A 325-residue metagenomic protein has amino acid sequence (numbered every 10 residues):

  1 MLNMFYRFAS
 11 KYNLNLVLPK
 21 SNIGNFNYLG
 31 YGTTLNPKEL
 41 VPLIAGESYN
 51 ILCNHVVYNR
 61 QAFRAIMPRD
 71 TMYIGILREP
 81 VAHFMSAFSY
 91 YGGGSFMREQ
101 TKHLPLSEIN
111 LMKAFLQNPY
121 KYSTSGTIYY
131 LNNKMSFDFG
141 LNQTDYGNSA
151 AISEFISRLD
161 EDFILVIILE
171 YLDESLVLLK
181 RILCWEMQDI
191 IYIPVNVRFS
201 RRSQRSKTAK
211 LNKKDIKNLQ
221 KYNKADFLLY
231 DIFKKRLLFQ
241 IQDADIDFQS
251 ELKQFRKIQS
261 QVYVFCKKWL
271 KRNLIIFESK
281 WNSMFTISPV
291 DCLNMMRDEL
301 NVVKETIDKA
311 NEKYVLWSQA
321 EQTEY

Functional and structural regions predicted by a protein language model:
M1-L165, E170, R181, W185-Y325: Lumenal/extracellular "mature" regions of secretory-pathway glycan-modifying transferases
